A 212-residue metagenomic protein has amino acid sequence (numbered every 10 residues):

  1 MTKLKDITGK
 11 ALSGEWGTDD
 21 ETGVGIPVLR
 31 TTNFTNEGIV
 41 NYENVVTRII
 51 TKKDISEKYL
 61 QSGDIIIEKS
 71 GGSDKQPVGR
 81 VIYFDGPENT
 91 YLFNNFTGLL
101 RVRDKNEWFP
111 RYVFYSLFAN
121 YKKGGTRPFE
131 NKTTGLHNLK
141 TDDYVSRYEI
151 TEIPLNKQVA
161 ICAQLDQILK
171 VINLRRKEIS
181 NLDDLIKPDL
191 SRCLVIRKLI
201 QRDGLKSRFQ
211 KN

Functional and structural regions predicted by a protein language model:
M1-G14, E149-C162, L174-N212: Non-catalytic DNA-recognition/assembly elements of restriction-modification systems
M1-T2, W16, T90-G98, T126 (+1 more regions): A short glycine-rich beta-alpha junction/loop motif
T2-T18, T32-I65, G72, S207-N212: Sequence-specific dsDNA recognition surfaces
G17-V24, P128-E130, R202-S207: Short coil/turn segments at secondary-structure boundaries
R30, S56-F118, T134: A short beta-sheet element
F109-V113, P154, Q164: Short amphipathic alpha-helical coupling segments at ligand-binding clamshell hinges and other catalytic/signaling
D166-L169: A specific heptad-register position in long alpha-helical coiled-coils used by two-component signaling proteins
